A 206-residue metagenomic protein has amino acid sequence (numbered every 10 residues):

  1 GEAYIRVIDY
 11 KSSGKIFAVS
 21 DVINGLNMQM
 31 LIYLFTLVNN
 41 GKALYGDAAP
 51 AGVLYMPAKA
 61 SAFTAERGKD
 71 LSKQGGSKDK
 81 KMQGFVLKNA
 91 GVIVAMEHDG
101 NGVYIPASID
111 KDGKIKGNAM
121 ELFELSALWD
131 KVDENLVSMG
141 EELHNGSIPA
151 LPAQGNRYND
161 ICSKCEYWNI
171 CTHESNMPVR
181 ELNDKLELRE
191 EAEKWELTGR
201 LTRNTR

Functional and structural regions predicted by a protein language model:
G1-R206: RecB-family 4Fe-4S metal-dependent nuclease core
